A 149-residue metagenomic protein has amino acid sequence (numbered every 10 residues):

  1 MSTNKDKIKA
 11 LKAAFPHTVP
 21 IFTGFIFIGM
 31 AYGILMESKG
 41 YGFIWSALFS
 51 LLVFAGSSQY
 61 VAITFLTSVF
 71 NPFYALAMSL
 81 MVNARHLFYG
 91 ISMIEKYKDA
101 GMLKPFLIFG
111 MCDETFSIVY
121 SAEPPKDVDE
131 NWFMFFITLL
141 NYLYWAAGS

Functional and structural regions predicted by a protein language model:
M1-A13: Short, Lys/Arg-rich, polar N-terminal cytosolic tail immediately upstream of the first transmembrane signal-anchor
S2-T3, A77-S149: Helix-loop-helix junctions within the multi-pass membrane cores of secondary transporters/permeases
K12-V19, F43-S46, F73-A77, A100-K104 (+1 more regions): Short alpha-helical transmembrane interface motifs in multi-pass membrane proteins
V19-Y32: The first (N-terminal) embedded transmembrane alpha-helix
G29-Y32, S58-Y60, S149: Hydrophobic, membrane-inserted alpha-helices
M30-I34, I63, I91: Transmembrane alpha-helix boundary and packing residues in multipass membrane permease domains and related
S38-K39, I44-R85, Y97: Membrane-interfacial helix-loop connectors
